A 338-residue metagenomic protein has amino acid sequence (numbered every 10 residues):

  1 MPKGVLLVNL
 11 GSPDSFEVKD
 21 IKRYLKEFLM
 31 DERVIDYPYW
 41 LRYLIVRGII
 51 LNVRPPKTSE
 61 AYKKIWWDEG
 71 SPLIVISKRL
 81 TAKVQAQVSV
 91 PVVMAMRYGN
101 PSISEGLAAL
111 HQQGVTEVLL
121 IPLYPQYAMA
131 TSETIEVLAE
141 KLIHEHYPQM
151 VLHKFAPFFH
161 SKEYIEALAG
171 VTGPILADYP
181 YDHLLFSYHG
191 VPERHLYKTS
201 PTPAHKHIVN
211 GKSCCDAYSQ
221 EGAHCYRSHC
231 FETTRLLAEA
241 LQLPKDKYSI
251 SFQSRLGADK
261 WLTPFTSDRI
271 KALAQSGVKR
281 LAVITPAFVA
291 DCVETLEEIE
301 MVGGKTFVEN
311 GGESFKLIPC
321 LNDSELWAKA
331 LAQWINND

Functional and structural regions predicted by a protein language model:
M1-D338: Active-site-proximal alpha-helix that buttresses catalytic centers in soluble enzyme cores
